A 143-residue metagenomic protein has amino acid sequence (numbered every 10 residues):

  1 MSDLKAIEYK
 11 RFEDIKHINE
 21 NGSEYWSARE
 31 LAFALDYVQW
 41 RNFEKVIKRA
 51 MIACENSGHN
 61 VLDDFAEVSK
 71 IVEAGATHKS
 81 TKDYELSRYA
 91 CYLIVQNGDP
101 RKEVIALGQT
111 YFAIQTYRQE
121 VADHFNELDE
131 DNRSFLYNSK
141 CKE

Functional and structural regions predicted by a protein language model:
M1-K45, A66-E143: Positively charged, aromatic-accented nucleic-acid-binding surfaces
A50-L62: Short, basic alpha-helical nucleic acid-contact segments in DNA-binding proteins and DNA transaction factors
